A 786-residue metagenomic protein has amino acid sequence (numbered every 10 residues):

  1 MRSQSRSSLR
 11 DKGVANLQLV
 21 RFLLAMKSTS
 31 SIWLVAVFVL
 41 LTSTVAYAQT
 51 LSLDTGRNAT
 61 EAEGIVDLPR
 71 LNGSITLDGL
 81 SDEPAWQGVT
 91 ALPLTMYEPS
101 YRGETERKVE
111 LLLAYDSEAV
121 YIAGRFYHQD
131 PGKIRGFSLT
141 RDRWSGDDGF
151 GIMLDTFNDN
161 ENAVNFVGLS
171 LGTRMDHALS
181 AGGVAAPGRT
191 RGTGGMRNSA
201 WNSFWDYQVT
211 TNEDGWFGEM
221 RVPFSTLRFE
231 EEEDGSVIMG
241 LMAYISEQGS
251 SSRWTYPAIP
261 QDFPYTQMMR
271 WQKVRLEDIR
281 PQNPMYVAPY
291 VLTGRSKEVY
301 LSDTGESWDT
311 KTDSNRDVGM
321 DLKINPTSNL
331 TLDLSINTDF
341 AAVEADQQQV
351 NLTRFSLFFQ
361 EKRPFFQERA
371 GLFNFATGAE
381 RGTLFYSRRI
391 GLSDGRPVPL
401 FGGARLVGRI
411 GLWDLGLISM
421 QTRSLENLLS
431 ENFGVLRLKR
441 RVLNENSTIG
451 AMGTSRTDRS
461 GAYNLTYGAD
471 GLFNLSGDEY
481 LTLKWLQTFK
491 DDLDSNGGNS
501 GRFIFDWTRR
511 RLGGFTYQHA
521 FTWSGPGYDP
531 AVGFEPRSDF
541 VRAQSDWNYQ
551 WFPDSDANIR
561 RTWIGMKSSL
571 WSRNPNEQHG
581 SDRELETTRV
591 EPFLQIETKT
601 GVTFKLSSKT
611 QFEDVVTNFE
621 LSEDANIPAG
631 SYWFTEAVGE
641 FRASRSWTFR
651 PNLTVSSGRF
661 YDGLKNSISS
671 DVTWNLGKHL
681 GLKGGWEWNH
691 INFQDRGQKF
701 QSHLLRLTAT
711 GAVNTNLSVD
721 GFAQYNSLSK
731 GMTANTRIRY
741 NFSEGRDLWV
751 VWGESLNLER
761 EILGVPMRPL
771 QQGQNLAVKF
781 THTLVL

Functional and structural regions predicted by a protein language model:
L9-L34: Bacterial N-terminal signal peptides that target proteins for export
W33-T44: Bacterial N-terminal signal peptides
A48-R440: Structural preference for beta-rich elements and adjacent junctions enriched in aromatics
L227-V237, E277-M285, N325, N329 (+8 more regions): Short loop/turn motifs that connect adjacent beta-strands in outer-membrane beta-barrel proteins
P260-Q282, T422-N474, T603-S656, S667 (+1 more regions): Outer-membrane beta-barrel transmembrane domain signature of Gram-negative proteins, especially the mid-to-C-terminal
P289, R316-L322, L330-L332, I336 (+7 more regions): Extended, hydrophobic alpha-helical segments in both membrane/secreted and soluble proteins
S307-W308, G319-D321, I336-A341, Q421-L425 (+6 more regions): Conserved short loop/turn motifs at secondary-structure junctions
P399, L481-L786: Exposed, low-structure sequence patches enriched in small/polar residues
